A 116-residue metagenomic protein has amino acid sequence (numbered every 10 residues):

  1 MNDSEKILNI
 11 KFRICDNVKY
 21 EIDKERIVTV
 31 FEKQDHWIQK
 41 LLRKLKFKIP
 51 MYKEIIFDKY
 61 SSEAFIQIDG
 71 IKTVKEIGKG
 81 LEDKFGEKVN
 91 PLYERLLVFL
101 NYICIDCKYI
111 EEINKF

Functional and structural regions predicted by a protein language model:
M1-F31, I113: Eukaryotic partner-binding/assembly regions in large regulatory complexes
N2-I10, K46-F116: Long, charge-rich, low-complexity alpha-helical segments
I27-T29, W37, A64, K75: A broad, structure-centric signal for solvent-exposed, well-ordered loop/edge residues that line or flank functional
V30, Q34-E54: Alpha-helical membrane-targeting segments
